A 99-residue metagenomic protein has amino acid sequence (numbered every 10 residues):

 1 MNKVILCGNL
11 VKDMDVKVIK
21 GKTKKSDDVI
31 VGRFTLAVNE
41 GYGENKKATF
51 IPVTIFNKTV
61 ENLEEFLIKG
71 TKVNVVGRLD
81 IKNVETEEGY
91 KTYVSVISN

Functional and structural regions predicted by a protein language model:
M1-N99: Single-stranded nucleic acid-binding surfaces, predominantly the OB-fold ssDNA-binding core
